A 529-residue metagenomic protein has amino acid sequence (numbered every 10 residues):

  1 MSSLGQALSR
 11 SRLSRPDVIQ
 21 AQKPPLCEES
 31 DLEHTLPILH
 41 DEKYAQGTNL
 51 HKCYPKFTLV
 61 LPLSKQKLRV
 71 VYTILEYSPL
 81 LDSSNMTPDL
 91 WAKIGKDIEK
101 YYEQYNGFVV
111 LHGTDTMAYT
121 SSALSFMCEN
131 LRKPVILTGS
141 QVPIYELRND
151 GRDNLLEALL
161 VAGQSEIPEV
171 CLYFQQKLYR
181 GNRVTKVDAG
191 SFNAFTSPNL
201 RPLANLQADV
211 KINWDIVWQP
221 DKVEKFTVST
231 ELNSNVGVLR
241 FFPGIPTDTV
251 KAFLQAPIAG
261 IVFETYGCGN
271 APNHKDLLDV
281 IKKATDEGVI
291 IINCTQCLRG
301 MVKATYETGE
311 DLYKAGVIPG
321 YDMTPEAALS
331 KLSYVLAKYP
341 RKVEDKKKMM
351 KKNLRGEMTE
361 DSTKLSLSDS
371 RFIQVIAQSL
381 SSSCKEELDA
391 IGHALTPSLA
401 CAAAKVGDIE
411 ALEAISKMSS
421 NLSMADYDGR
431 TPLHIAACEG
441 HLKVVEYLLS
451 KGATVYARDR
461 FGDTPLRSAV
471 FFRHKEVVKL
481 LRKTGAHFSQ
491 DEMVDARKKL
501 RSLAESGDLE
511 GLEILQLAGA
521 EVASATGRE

Functional and structural regions predicted by a protein language model:
L8, R12-R15, Q20-N49, C53-Q66 (+6 more regions): Accessory alpha-helical/coil subdomains and C-terminal extensions that flank or cap enzyme catalytic cores
E410-A411, K443-V444, E476-V477, E510-G511: Conserved ankyrin/ankyrin-like repeat signature
A414-I415, L448, L481, L515: Conserved hydrophobic site in ankyrin repeats
L422, V455, F488, V522-A523: Ankyrin-repeat inter-repeat connecting loop/turn
D426, D459, E492-V494, S524-G527: Ankyrin repeat boundary/linker residues
